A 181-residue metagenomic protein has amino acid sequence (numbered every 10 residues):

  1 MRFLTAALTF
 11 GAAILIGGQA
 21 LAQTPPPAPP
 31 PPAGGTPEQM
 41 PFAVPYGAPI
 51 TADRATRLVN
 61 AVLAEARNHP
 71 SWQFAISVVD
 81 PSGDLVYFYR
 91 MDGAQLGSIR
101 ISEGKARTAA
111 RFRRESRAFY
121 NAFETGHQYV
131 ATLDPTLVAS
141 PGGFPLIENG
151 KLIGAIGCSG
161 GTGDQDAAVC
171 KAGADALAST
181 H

Functional and structural regions predicted by a protein language model:
M1-L8: Bacterial N-terminal signal peptides that target proteins for export
G11-I14: Repetitive helical segments and hydrophobic/amphipathic motifs
G17-Q19: N-terminal signal peptide c-region/cleavage motif recognized by signal peptidases
Q23-H181: Flexible, solvent-exposed loop/hinge segments and secondary-structure transition points
